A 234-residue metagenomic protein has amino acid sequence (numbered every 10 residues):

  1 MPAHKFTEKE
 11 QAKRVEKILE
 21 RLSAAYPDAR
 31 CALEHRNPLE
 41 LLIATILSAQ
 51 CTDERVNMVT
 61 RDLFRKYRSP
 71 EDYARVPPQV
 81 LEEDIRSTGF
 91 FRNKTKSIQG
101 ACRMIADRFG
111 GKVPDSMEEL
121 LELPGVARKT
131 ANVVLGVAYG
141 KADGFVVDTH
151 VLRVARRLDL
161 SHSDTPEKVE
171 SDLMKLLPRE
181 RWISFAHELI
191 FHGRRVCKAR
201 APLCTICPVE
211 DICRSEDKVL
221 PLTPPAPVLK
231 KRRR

Functional and structural regions predicted by a protein language model:
P2-L229: Catalytic cores of DNA base-excision repair glycosylases
K231-R234: Long, low-complexity, intrinsically disordered segments
